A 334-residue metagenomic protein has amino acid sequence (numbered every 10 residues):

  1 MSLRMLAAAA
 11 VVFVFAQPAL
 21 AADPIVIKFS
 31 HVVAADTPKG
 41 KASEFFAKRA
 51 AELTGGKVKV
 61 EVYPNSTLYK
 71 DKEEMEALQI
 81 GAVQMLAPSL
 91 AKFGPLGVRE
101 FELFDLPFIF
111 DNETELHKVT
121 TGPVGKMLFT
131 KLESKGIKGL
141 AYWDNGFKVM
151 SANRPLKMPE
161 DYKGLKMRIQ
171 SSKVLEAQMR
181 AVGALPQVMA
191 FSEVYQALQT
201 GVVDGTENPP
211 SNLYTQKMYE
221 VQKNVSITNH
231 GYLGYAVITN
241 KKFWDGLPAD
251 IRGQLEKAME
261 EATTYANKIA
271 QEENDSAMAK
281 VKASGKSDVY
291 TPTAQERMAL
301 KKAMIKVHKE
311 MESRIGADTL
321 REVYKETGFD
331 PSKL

Functional and structural regions predicted by a protein language model:
M1-A7: Bacterial N-terminal signal peptides that target proteins for export
A8-A9, A19: Cleavable N-terminal signal peptides
F15-A21: Sec/Tat signal peptide C-region and signal peptidase I cleavage site
A22-E115, P123-L334: N-terminal secretory/targeting leader peptides
